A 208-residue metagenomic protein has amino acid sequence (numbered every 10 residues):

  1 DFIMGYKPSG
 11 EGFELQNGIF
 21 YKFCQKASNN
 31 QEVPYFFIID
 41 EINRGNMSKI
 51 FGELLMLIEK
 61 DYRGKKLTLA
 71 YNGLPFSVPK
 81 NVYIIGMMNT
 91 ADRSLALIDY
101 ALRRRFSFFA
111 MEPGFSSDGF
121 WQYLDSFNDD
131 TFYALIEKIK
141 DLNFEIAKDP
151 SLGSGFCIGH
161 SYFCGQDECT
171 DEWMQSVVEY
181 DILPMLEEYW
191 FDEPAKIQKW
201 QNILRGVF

Functional and structural regions predicted by a protein language model:
D1-L152, E168-Y180, P184-F208: AAA+ P-loop NTPase catalytic core and its hallmark functional loops
